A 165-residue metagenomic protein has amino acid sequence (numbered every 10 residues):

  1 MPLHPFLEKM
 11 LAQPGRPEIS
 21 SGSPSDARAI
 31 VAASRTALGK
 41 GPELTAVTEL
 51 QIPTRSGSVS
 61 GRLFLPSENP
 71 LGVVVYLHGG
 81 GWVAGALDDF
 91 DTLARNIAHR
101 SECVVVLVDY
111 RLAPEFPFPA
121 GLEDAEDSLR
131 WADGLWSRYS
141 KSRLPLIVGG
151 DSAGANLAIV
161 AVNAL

Functional and structural regions predicted by a protein language model:
M1-L63: A glycine/proline-hinged amphipathic helix-loop "lid/cap" segment that gates access to hydrophobic ligand pockets
L71-G80: Short beta-strand element of the alpha/beta-hydrolase
W82-D88: Glycine/threonine-rich flexible loop motifs
D88-V108: Short amphipathic alpha-helix adjacent to the substrate-entry channel of hydrolases
D109-A113: Short beta-to-alpha linker loops that shape the active-site pocket of alpha/beta-hydrolase fold enzymes
F116-R130: Active-site loop/oxyanion-hole signature of alpha/beta-hydrolase fold enzymes
D127-L165: Primarily recognizes the serine-hydrolase "nucleophile elbow" in alpha/beta-hydrolase and SGNH/GDSL folds
